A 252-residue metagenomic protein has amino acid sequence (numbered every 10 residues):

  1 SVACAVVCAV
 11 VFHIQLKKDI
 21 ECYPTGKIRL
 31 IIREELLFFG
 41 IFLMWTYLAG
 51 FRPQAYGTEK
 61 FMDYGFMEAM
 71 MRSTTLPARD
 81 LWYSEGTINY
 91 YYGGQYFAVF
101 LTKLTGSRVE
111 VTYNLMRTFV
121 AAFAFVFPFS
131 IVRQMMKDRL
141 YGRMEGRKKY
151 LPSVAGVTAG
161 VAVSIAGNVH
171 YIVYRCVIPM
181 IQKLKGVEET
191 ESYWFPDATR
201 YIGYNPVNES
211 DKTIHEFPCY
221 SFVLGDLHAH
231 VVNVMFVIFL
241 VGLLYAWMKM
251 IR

Functional and structural regions predicted by a protein language model:
S1-I31: Membrane-embedded, hydrophobic transmembrane alpha-helices
V2-C4, E35-G40: Hydrophobic H-region at the start of alpha-helical membrane spans
V2-I14, F123-F127, M235-L243: Hydrophobic cores of alpha-helical transmembrane segments in multi-pass inner/ER membrane proteins, independent
V7, V11, E68-M71, Y245-K249: Regular secondary-structure segments
L16-P24, R133-Y141, W247-R252: Cytoplasmic membrane-interface regions of multi-pass membrane proteins
R29-R33, G40-F236: Active-site lumenal/periplasmic loops and adjacent helix-entry segments of GT-C-fold, multi-pass membrane
S210, L240-R252: Membrane-interface transmembrane helices that cradle and orient dolichyl/undecaprenyl
